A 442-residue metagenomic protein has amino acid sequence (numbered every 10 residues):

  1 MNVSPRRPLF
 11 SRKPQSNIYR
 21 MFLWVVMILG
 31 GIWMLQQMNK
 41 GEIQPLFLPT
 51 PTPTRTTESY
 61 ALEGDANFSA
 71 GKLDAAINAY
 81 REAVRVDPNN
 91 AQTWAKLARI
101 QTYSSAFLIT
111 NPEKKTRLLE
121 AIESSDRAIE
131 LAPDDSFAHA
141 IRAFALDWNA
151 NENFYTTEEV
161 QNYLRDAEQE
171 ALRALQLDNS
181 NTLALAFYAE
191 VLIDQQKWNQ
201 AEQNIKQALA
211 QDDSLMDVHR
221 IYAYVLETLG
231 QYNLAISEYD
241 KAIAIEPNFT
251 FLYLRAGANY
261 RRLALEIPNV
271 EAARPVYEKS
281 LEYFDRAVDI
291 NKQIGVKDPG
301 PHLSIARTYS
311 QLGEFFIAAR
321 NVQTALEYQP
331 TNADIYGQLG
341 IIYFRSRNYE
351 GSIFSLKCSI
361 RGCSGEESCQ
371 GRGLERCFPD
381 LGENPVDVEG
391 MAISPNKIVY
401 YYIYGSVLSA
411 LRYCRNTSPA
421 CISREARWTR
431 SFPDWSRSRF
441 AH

Functional and structural regions predicted by a protein language model:
R55-V86, Y103-K114, F187, D194 (+1 more regions): Alpha-helical segment of the N-proximal tetratricopeptide repeat
T57-E58, A91-Q92, S136-A140, T182-L183 (+6 more regions): Helix-start (N-cap) detector for alpha-helical repeat units in TPR-like alpha-solenoids, especially tetratricopeptide
D65, R99, Y103-A106, F144 (+10 more regions): Residue-level recognition of tetratricopeptide repeat
L73-D74, F107, N111, L118 (+13 more regions): TPR-repeat structural position
A76, K114, A121, V160 (+11 more regions): Single-residue signature of alpha-solenoid repeat helices
V86, L131, L177, Q211 (+6 more regions): Structural marker of alpha-solenoid helical repeat scaffolds
K96, I141, F187, I221 (+5 more regions): Canonical tetratricopeptide repeat
